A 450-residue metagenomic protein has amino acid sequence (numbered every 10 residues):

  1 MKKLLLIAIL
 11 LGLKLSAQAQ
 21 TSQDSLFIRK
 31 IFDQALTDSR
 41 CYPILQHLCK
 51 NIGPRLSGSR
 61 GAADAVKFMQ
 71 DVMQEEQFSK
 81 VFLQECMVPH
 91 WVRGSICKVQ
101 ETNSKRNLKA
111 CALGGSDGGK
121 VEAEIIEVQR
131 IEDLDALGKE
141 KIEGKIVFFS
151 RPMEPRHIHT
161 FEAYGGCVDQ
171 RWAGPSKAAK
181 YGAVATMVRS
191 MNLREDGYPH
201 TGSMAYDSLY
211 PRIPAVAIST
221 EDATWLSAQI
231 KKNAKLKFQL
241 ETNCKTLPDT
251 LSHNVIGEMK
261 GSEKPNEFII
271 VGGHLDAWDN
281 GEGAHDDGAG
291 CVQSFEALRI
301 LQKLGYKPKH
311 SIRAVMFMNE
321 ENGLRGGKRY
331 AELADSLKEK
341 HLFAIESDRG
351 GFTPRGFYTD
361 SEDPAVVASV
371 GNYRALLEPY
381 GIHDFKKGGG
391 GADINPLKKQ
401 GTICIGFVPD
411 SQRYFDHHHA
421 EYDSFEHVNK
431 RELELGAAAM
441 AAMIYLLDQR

Functional and structural regions predicted by a protein language model:
M1-Q23: Bacterial Sec-dependent N-terminal signal peptides
S25-S59, Y198-S203, D276, F343-F352 (+1 more regions): N-terminal capping segment at the start of a domain
L26-F27, T102-K139, M204-A284, E296-L304: Soluble metallo-hydrolase cores and metallopeptidase-like ectodomains found primarily in the secretory/periplasmic
I28-L36, K50-R60, A112, A123-V128 (+7 more regions): Second-shell loop/turn segments in exported
Q46, K50-I158: Noncatalytic luminal/extracellular "stalk/propeptide" segments of secretory-pathway proteins
L108-P214: Extracellular/luminal Protease-associated
C167, A173, R194, L251-N254 (+1 more regions): Acidic/histidine-rich catalytic neighborhood of metal-dependent amide-processing enzymes
A179, A185, R189-S190, S208 (+2 more regions): Active-site-adjacent substrate-binding region of metalloamidase/peptidase-like peptide-processing proteins
